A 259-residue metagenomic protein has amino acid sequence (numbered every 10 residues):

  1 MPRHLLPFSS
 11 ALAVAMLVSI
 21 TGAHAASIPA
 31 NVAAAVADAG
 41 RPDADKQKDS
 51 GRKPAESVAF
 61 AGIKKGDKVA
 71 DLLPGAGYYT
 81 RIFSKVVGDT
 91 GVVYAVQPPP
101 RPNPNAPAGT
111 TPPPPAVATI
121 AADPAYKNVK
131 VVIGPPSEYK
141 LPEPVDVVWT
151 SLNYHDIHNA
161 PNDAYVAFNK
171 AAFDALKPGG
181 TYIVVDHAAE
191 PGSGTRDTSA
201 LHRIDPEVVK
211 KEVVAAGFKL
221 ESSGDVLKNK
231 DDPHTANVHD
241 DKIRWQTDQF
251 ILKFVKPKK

Functional and structural regions predicted by a protein language model:
A30-F60, K64: Class I SAM-dependent methyltransferase Rossmann-like catalytic core, especially the SAM/SAH-binding loop
K64-G75: Conserved class I S-adenosyl-L-methionine
S84-K85, A164-P178: A short glycine-rich, Lys/Arg-flanked "PGG" loop and its adjoining helix->strand segment in the class I
A118-A121, T195-S223: Conserved Class I S-adenosyl-L-methionine
Y126, Y139-W149: A short acidic, Gly/Pro-enriched loop at the edge of an enzyme's catalytic core that lines a small-molecule cofactor
I133, D156-A171: A short, conserved alpha-helix within the catalytic core of class I
G179-A188: Conserved beta-strand signature within the Rossmann-like core of class I S-adenosyl-L-methionine
D231-K259: Core SAM-dependent methyltransferase catalytic element
